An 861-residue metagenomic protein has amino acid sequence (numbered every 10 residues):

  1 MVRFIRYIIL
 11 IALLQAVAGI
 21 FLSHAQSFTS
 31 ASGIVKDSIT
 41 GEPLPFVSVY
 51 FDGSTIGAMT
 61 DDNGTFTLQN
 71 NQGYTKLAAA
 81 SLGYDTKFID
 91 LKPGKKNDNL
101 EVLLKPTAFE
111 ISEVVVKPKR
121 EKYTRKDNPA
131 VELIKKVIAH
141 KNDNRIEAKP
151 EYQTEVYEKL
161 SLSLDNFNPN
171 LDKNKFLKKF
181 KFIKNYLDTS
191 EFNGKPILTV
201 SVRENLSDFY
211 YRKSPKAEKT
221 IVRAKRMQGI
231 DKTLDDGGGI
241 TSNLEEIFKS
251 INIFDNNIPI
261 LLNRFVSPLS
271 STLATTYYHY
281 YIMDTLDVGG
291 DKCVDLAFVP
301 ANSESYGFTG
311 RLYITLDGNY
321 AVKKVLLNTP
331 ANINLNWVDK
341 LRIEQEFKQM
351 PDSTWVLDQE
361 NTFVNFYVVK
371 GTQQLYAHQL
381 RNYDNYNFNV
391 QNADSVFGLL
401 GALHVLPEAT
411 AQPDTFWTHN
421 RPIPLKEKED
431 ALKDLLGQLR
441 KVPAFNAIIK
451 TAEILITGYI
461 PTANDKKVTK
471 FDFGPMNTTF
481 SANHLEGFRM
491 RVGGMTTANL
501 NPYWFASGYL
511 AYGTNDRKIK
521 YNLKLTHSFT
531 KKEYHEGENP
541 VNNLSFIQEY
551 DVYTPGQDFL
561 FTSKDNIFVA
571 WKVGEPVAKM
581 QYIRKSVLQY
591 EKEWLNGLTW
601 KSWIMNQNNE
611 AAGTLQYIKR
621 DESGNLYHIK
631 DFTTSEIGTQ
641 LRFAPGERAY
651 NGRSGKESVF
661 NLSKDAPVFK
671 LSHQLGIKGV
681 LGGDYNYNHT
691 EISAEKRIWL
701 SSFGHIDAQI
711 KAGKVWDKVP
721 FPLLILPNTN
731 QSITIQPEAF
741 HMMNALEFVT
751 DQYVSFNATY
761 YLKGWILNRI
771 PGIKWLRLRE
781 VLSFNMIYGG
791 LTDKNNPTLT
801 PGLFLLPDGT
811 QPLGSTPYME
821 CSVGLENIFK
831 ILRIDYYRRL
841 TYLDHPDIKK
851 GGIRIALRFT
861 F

Functional and structural regions predicted by a protein language model:
G19-S30: Beta-strand-rich domain onsets/edges
T29-A31, S38-G53, Q72: Short, ordered, surface-exposed loop/turn motifs in non-cytosolic proteins
A31-D37, G64, V102: A short, amphipathic beta-strand motif
K36, S81-L82, N99-I146: Short, acidic, small-residue-rich periplasmic hinge/interaction motif at the N-terminus of Gram-negative outer-membrane
F51-G53, K76-I89: A short, solvent-exposed loop/turn motif at the edges and junctions of modular extracellular/periplasmic domains
T55-T65: Short, acidic Ser/Thr/Gly-rich low-complexity loop/linker segments typical of extracellular and cell-surface proteins
R120-C293, V299-G307, V369-G474, T478-S481 (+6 more regions): Structured extracytoplasmic
R264-V266, G398-F861: Exposed, low-structure sequence patches enriched in small/polar residues
